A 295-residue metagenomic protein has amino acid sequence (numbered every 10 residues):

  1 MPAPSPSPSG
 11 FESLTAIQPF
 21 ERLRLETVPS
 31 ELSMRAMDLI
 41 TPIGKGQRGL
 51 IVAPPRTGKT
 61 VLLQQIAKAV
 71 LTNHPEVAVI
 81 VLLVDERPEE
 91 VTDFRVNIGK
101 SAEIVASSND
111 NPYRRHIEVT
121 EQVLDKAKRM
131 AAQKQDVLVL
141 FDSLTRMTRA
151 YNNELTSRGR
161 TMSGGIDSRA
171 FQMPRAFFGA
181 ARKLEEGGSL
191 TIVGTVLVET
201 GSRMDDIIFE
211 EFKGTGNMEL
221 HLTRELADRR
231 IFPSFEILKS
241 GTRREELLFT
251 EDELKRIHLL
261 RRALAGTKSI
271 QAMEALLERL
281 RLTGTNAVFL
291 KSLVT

Functional and structural regions predicted by a protein language model:
M1-I51, T57: P-loop NTP-binding catalytic core
G49, T57-G58, Q64-T295: P-loop NTPase catalytic core
